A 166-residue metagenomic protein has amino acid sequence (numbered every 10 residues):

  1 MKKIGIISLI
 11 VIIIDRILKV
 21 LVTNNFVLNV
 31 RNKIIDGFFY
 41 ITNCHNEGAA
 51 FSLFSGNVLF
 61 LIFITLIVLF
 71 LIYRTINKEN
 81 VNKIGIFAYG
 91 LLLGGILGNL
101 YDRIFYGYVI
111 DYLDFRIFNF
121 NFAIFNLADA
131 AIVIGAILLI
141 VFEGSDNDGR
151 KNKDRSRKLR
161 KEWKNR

Functional and structural regions predicted by a protein language model:
M1-R166: Alpha-helical transmembrane bundles and membrane-interface segments of multipass inner-membrane proteins
